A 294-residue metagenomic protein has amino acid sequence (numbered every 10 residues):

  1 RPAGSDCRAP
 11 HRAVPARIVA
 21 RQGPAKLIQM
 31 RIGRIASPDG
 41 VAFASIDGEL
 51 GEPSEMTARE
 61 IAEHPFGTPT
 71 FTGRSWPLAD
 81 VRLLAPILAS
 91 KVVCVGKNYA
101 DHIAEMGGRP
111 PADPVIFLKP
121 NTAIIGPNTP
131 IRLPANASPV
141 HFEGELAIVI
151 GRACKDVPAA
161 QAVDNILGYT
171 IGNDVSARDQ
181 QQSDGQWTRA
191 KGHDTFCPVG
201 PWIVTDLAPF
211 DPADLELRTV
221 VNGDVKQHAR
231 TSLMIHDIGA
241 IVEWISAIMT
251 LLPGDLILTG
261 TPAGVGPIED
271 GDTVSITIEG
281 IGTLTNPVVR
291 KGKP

Functional and structural regions predicted by a protein language model:
R12-A13, R17-Q29: Short, Lys/Arg-enriched N-terminal segments with co-localized hydrophobic residues within the first ~10-30 amino acids
L27-P114, L207-F210, R218, S275-T277: N-terminal non-catalytic cap/leader segment that marks the start of a structured domain
D39, T72-L78, R82, H102 (+2 more regions): Catalytic-pocket segment enriched in acidic/His residues
P110-P127, F142, S275-G280: Structural signature of FAD isoalloxazine-binding scaffolds in flavoprotein oxidoreductases
G126, H141-E143, L252, E269-D270: Residue-level recognition of short, solvent-exposed, well-ordered loop/turn junctions that link secondary-structure
K155-Y169: N-terminal accessory regions of nucleic-acid-interacting proteins
